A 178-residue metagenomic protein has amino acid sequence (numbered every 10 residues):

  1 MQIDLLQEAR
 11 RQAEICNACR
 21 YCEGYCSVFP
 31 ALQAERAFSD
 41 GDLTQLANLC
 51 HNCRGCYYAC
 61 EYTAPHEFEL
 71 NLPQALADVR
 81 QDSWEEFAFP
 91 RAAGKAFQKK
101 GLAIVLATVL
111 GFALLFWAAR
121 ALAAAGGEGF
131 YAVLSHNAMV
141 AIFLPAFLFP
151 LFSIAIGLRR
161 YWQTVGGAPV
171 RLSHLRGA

Functional and structural regions predicted by a protein language model:
M1, Q12, Y21-C26, C56 (+1 more regions): Extended, hydrophobic alpha-helical segments in both membrane/secreted and soluble proteins
Q2-Q7, A37-F38: Short helix-capping and inter-helix turn/linker motifs at the boundaries of alpha-helical repeat units
L6-I15: Local sequence-structure signature of Cys/Sec-based thiol-disulfide redox active-site neighborhoods
A13, A34, F38-A178: Iron-sulfur-cluster electron-transfer modules
I15-E35: N-terminal cofactor/phosphate-binding cores enriched in small/glycine residues, especially glycine-rich loops such as
